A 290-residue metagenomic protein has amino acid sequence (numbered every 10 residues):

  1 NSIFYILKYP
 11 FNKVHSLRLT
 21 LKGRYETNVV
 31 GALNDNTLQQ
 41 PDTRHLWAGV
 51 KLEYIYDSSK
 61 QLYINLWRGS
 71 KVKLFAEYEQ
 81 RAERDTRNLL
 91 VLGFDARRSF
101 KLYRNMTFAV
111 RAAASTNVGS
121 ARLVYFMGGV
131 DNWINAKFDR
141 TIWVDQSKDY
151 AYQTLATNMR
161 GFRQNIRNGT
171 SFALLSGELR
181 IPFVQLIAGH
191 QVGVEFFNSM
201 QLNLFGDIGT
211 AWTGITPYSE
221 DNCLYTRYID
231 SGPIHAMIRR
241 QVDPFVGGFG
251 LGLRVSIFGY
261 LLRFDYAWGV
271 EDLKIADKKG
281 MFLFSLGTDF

Functional and structural regions predicted by a protein language model:
N1-Y63, K71, A151-T157, N165-I166 (+3 more regions): Gram-negative/organellar outer-membrane beta-barrel architecture
S2-L7, E77-A82, M200-T216, G247-F258 (+1 more regions): A short, hydrophobic secondary-structure junction motif
L7, A96, A112, G177 (+4 more regions): Hydrophobic, well-ordered secondary-structure elements that form the walls of internal hydrophobic environments
F11, G169-L186, G248-L253, G259-D265: Extended amphipathic secondary-structure runs
V14, Y103-N105, G259: A cross-taxa feature marking solvent-exposed loop/turn segments within ectodomains of secreted and single-pass membrane
L38-F205, W212-I215, S219-H235, R239: C-terminal outer-membrane beta-barrel translocator/porin domains of Gram-negative envelope proteins and their
K137-V144, T216-F290: C-terminal beta-signal and terminal closure region of outer-membrane beta-barrel proteins
P182, G209, G269-E271: Short coil/turn motifs at secondary-structure junctions
